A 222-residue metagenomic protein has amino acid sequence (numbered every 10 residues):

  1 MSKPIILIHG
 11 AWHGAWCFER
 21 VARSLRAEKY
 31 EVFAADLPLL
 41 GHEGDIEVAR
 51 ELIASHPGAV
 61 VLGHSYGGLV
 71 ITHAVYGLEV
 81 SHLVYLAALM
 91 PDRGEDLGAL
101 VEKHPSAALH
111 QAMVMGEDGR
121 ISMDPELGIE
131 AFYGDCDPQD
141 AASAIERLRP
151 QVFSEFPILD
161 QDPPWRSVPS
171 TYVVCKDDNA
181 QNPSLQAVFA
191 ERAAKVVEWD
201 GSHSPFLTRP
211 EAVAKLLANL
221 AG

Functional and structural regions predicted by a protein language model:
S2-H42, H73: Conserved HGGG/HGGXW glycine-rich cap/lid loop of the alpha/beta-hydrolase fold
P38-L40, D200-S204: Histidine-bearing beta->alpha loop at or near hydrolase active sites
L62-G67, I71: Gly/Ala-rich beta-loop-alpha elbow adjacent to hydrolase catalytic centers
Y76-P125, V152-F156, Q181-N182, V188: Flexible "cap/lid" loop of the alpha/beta hydrolase fold
E146-P164: Active-site nucleophile elbow and catalytic-triad environment of alpha/beta-hydrolase enzymes
V168-V174: Catalytic His-Asp charge-relay segment
C175-D200, L207, N219-L220: Conserved loop-alpha-helix segment in the C-terminal half of the alpha/beta-hydrolase fold that carries the catalytic
